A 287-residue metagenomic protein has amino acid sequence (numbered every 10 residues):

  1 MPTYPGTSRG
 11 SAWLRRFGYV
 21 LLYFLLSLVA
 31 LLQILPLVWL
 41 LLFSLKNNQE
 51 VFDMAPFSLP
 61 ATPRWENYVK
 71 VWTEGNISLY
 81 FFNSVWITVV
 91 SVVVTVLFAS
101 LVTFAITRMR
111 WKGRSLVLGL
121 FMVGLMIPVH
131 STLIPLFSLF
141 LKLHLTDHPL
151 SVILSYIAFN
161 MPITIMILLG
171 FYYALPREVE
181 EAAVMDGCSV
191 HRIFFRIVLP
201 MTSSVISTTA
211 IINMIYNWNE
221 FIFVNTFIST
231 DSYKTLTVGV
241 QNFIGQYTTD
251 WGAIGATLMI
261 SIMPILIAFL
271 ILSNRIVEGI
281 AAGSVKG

Functional and structural regions predicted by a protein language model:
P2-G6, Y19-G287: A structural signal for multi-pass alpha-helical bundles of membrane permease subunits that mediate small-molecule
G10-S11: Cytosolic juxtamembrane amphipathic/interface segments immediately preceding and feeding into a transmembrane helix
